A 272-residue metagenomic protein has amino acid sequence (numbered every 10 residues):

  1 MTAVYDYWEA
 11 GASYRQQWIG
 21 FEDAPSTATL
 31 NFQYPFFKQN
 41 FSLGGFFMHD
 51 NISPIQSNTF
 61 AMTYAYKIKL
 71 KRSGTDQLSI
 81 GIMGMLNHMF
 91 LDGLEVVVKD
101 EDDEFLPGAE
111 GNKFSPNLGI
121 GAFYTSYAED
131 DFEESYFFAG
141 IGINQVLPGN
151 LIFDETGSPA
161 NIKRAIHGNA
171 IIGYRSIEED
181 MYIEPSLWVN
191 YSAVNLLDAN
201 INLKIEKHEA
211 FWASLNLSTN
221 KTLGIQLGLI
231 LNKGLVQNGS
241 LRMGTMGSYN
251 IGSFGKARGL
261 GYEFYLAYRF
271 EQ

Functional and structural regions predicted by a protein language model:
M1-Q272: Subset of outer-membrane beta-barrel
